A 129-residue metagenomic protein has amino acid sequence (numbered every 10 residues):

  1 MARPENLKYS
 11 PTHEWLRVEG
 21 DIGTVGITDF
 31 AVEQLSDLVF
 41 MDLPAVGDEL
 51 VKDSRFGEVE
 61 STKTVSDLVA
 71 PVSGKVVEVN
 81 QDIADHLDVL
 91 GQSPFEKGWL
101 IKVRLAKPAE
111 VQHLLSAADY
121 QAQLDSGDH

Functional and structural regions predicted by a protein language model:
M1-R55, Q92-H129: Acidic, low-complexity mobile loops and tails
A2-E5, L68, V72: Short, glycine/small-residue-enriched coil/turn segments at secondary-structure junctions
L35-M41, T62, P71-S73: Short, solvent-exposed beta-edge and connector elements
E49, D67, S73-K75: Beta-solenoid/beta-rich acyl/carboxylate-transfer cores
S61, Q81: Short, conserved catalytic or interaction motifs in soluble domains
S73, V77-E78, A84-G91: Charged, amphipathic alpha-helical coiled-coil/dimerization segments
